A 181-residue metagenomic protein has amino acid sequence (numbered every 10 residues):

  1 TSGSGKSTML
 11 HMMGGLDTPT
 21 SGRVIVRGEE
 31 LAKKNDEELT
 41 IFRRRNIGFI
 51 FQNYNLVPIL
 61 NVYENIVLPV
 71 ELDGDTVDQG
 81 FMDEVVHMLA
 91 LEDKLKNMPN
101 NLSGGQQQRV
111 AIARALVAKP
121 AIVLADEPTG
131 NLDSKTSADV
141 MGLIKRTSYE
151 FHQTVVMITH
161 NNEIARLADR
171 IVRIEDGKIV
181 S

Functional and structural regions predicted by a protein language model:
T1-L167, I171-I174: ABC family nucleotide-binding domain
V180-S181: ABC-family P-loop ATPase nucleotide-binding domain
